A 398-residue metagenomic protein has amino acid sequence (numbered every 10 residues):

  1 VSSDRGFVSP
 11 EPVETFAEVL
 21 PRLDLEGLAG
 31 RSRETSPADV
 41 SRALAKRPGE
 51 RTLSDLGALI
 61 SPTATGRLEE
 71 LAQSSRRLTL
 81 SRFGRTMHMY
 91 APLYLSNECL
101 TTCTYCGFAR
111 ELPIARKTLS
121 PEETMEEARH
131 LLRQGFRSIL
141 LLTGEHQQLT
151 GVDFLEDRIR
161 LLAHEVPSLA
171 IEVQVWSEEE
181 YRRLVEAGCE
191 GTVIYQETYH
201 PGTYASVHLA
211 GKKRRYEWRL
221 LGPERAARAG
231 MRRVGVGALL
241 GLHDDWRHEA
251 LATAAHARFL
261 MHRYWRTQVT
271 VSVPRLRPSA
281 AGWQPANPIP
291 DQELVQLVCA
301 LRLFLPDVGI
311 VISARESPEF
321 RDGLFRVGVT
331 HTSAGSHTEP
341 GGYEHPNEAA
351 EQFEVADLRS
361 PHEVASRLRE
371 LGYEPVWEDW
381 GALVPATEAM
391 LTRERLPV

Functional and structural regions predicted by a protein language model:
V1-A64, L132, L251, M261-V398: Auxiliary Fe-S-binding modules of radical SAM enzymes
E50-M87: An N-cap/entry alpha-helix motif that binds or orients negatively charged groups
I60, Y90-L93, L140-V152, P278 (+2 more regions): Glycine-rich, proline-tolerant flexible connector loops at the mouths of alpha/beta enzymes
S75, C103, L141, I194 (+4 more regions): Conserved, mostly hydrophobic/aromatic
S81-E123: Canonical Radical SAM [4Fe-4S] cluster-binding loop centered on the CxxxCxxC motif and its immediate flanking residues
L93-L95, E145-Q147, V173-S177, T198-H200 (+4 more regions): Active-site-proximal loop/turn and secondary-structure-junction residues that shape catalytic pockets, frequently
R110-E127, L131-A227, R232-L240, W265-S272: Core AdoMet radical
S177-E186, L242-R258, S317-V327: Catalytic cores of alpha/beta
